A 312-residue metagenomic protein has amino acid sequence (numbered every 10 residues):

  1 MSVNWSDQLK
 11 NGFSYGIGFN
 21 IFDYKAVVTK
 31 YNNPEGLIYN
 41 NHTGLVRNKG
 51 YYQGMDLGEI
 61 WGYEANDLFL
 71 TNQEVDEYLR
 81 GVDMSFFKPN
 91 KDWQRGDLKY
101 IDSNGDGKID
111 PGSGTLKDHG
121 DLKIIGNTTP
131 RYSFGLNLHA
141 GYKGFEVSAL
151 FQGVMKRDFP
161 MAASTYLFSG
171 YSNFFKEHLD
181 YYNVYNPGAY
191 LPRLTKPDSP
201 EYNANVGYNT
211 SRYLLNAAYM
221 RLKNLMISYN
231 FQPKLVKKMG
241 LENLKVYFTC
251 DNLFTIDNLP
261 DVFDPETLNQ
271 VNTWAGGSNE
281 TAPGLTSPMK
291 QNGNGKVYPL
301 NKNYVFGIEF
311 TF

Functional and structural regions predicted by a protein language model:
M1, I17-F19, A149, V246-F248 (+1 more regions): Membrane-embedded beta-strand positions of outer-membrane beta-barrel proteins
W5-D7, I21-V27, Y142-G144, G153-R157 (+4 more regions): Transmembrane beta-strands of outer-membrane beta-barrel pores
S6-G126, D251, N258: Conserved small-residue
N11, G144-S148, K234-L235: Repeated loop/turn-to-beta-strand initiation elements of outer-membrane beta-barrel proteins
F13, P130-F134, A218-K223, L300-Y304: Residues that define the transmembrane beta-barrel architecture of outer-membrane proteins
N41-L70, V184-A189, N205-N209, D257-F312: C-terminal beta-signal and terminal closure region of outer-membrane beta-barrel proteins
Y100, V154-K245, T249-D251, F263 (+1 more regions): Extracytoplasmic gating/loop element in the C-terminal half of outer-membrane beta-barrel translocons and assembly
T115-I124, T129, E177, N205-Y213 (+1 more regions): Extracytoplasmic loops and strand-loop junctions of Gram-negative outer membrane beta-barrel proteins
